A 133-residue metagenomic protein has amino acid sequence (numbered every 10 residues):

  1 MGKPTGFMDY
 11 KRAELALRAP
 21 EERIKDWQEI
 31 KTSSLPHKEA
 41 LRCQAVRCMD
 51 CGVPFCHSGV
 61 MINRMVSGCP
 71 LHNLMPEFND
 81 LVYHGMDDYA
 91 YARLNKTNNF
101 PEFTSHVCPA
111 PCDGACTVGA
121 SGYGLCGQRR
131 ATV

Functional and structural regions predicted by a protein language model:
M1-V133: Ferredoxin-type iron-sulfur electron-transfer modules and their immediate structural context
